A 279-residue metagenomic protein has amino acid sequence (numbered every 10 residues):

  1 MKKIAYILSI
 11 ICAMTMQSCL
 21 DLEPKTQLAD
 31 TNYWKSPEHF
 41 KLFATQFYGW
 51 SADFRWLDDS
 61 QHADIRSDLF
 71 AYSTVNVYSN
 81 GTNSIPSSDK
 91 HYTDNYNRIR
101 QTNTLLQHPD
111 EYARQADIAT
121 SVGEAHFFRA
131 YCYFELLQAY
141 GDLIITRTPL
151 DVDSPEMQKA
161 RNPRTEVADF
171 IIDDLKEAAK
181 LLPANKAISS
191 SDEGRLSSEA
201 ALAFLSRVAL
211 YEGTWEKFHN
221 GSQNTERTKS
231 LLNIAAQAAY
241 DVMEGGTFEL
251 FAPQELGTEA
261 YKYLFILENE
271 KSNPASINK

Functional and structural regions predicted by a protein language model:
M1-A29: Bacterial Sec-dependent N-terminal signal peptides
S18, A113-H126, N233-D241, G246: Secondary-structure transition into beta-strands, especially the periplasmic turns and strand N-termini that construct
S18-Q61, P86, K229: Membrane-proximal, proline-rich intrinsically disordered regions
L28-A29, T82-N83, T148-P155: Short linear capping/connector segments at secondary-structure termini
W34-S51, Y72-Y140, P155-S191: Conserved, well-structured interaction surfaces
L57-R66, T146, P183-A200, T214-K279: Short, surface-exposed recognition loops and adjoining beta-strand edges that mediate ligand/DNA contacts, enriched
A130, A200-T214: Amphipathic alpha-helical repeat scaffolds of TPR domains
L137-A139, I144, V208-N220: Short coil/turn linking the two alpha-helices of tandem helical-hairpin repeats
